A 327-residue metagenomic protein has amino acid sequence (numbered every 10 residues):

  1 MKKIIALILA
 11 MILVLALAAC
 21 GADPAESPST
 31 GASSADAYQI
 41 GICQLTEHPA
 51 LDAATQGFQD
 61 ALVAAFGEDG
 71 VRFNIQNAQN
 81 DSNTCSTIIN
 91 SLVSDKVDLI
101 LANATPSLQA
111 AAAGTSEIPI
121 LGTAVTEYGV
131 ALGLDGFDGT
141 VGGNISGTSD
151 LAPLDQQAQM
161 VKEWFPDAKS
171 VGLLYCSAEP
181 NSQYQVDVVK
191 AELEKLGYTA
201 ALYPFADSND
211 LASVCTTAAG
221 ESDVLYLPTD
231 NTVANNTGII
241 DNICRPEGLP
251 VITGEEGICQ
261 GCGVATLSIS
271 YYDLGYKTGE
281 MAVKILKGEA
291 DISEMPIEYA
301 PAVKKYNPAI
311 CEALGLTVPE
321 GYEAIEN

Functional and structural regions predicted by a protein language model:
L15-A19: C-terminal motif of bacterial Sec signal peptides marking the signal peptidase cleavage site
G21-D23: Bacterial signal peptide processing site
A37-Q59, A65, N74-C85, S182 (+1 more regions): Extracytoplasmic "Venus flytrap"
I40-I42, F58, S146-L193, D291-C311: An alpha-beta-alpha
N74-G136, D230-R245, L249-G254: Beta-alpha junction/loop-to-helix N-cap segments that form part of ligand/metal-binding clefts
Y128-S170, I269-A290: Hydrophobic alpha-helical segments within soluble ligand-binding/sensing domains
P180-L249, E255: Pocket-lining segment of extracytoplasmic ligand-binding domains
I258-A309: Flexible loop/turn connectors
